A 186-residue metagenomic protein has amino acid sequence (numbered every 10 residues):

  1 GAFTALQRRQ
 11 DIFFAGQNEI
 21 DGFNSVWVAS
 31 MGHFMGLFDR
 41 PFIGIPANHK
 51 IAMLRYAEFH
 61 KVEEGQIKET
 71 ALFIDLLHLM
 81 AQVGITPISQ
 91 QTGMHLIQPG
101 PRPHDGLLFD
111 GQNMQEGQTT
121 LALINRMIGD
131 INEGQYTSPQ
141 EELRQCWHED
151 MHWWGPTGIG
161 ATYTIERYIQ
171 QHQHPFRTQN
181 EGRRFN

Functional and structural regions predicted by a protein language model:
G1-N186: C-terminal and inter-domain tail/linker signature
